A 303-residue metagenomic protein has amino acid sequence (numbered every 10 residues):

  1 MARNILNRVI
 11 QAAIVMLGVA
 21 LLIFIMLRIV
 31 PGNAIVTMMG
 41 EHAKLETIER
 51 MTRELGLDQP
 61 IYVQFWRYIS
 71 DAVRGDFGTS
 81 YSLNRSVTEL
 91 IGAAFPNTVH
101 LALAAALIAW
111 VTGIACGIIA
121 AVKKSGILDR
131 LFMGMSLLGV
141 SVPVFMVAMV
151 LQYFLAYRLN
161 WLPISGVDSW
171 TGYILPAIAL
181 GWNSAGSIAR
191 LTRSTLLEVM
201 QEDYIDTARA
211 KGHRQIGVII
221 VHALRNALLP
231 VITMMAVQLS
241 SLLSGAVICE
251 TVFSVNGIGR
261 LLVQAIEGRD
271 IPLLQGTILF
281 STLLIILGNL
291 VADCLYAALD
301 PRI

Functional and structural regions predicted by a protein language model:
A2-N4, E89, F95-L128, V144 (+1 more regions): Alpha-helical transmembrane segments of integral membrane proteins, especially multi-pass inner/plasma-membrane
L6-M16: N-terminal signal-anchor/signal peptide hydrophobic helix marking the start of the first transmembrane segment
A12, A94, T98, G134-S141 (+1 more regions): Residue-level signal for discrete positions within transmembrane alpha-helices of multi-pass small-molecule
V15-W66, A156-L175: Hydrophobic alpha-helical transmembrane segments of membrane transport/permease proteins and related membrane-embedded
M16, A20, F24-I29, F145 (+4 more regions): Membrane-embedded alpha-helical segments of multi-pass transporters/permeases
I23-I29, Y68-S70, G134-P163, A179-N183: Membrane-water interface segments at the C-terminal ends of transmembrane alpha-helices in multi-pass inner-membrane
R53-Y62, R74-V87, S165, I188 (+1 more regions): Membrane-interfacial helix-loop-helix junctions in multi-pass membrane proteins
D58-I114: An internal, D/E-rich "acidic patch" concept
